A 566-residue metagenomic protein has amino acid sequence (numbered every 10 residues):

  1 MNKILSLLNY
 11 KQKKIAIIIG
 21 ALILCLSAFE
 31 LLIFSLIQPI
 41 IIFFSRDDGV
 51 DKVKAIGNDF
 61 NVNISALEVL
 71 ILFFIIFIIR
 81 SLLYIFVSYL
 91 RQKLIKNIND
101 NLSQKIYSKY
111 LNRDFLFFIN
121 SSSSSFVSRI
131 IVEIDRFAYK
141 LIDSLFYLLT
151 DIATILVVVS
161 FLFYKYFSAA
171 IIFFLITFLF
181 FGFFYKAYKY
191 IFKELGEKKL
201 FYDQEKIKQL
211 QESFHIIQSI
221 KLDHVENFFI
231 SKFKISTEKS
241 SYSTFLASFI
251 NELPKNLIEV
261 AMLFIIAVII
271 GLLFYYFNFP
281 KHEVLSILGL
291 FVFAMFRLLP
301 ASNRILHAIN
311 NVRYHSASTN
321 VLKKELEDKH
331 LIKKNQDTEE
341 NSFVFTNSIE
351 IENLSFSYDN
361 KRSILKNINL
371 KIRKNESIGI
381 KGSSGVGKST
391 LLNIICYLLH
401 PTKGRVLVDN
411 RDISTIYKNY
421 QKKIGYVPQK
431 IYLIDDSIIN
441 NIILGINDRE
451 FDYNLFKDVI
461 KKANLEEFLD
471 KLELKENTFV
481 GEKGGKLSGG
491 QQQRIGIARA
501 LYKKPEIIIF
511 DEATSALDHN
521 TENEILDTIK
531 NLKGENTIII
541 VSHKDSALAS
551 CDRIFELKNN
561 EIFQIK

Functional and structural regions predicted by a protein language model:
I19, I23-C25, F146-E197, V268-E283: Transmembrane helices of ABC transporter permease
G20-I79, F163-I171, K281-L285: Transmembrane helix-loop-helix hairpins at lipid-water interfaces of multipass membrane proteins, especially the type-1
R91, L111-L156, K239, E252: Juxtamembrane loop-to-helix connectors within ABC transporter transmembrane domains
Q104, L407, I439-G481, L526-D527 (+1 more regions): ABC ATPase nucleotide-binding domain helical subdomain, centered on the C-loop/LSGGQ "ABC signature"
S121-S124, K198-L246, Y314, T319-L322 (+1 more regions): Loop segments that connect adjacent transmembrane helices in multi-pass transporters
Y202, K221-V225, F249-E252, E259 (+1 more regions): Cytosolic ends of transmembrane helices, especially the final helix of ABC transmembrane type-1 domains
C396: Helix-to-loop junction immediately C-terminal to a conserved catalytic motif
